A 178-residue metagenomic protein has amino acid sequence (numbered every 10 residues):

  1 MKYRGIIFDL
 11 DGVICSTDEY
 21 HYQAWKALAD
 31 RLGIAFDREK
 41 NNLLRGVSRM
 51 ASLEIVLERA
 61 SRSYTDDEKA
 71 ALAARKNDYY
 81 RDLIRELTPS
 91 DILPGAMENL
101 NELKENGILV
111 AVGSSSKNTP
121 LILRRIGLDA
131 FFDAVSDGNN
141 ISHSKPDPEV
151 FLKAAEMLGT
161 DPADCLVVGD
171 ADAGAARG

Functional and structural regions predicted by a protein language model:
M1-N42: Active-site neighborhood of HAD-like aspartate-dependent phosphohydrolases
K2, D82-V112: Short, acidic loop-to-helix structural element flanking the phosphoryl-transfer center in phosphate-processing enzymes
L28-A29, S48-Y64, I122, A155: Helix-loop "lid/cap" segments that line or gate small-molecule binding pockets
I34-F36, R62, L128, G159-T160: Helix N-cap/coil-helix junction residues
E58-P94: Metal-dependent phosphoesterase signature
P89-D91, K117-V167, D172-R177: Substrate-recognition "cap/lid" segment bordering the active-site pocket of phosphatases
